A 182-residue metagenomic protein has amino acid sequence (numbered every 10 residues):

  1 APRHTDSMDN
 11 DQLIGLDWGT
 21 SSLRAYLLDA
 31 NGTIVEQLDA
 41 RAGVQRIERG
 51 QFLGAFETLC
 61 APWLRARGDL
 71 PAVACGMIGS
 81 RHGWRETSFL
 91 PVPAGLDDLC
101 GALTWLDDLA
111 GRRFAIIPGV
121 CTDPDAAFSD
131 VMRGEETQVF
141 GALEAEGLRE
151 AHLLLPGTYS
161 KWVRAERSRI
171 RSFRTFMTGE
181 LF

Functional and structural regions predicted by a protein language model:
M8, R65, L106-L109, L143-L148 (+1 more regions): Solvent-exposed alpha-helices and their adjacent loops that cap or buttress functional pockets in soluble metabolic
Q12-Q51: Short glycine-rich, Thr/Ser-proximal phosphate-binding strand/loop in the N-terminal lobe of ATP-dependent enzymes
L13-D17, P71-V73, A151-L155: Short glycine-aspartate micro-motif
D29-T33, A110, R164-R169: Short acidic-glycine loop/turn motifs at beta-strand connectors
I47, C121-F182: Glycine-rich phosphate-binding loop plus the immediately following alpha-helix
Q51-W63: Short, well-ordered amphipathic alpha-helical segments that serve as non-catalytic structural scaffolds within diverse
W63-M132: Short beta-strand-loop/turn "lid" adjacent to the catalytic site in phosphate-handling enzymes
